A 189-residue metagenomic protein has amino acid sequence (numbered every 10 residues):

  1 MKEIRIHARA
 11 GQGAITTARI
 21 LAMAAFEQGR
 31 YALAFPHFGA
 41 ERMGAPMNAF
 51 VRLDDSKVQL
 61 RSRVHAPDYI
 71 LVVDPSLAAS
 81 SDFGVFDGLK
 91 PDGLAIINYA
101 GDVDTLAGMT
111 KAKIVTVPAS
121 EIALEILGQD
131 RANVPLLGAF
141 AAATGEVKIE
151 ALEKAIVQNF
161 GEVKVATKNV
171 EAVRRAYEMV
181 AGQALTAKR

Functional and structural regions predicted by a protein language model:
M1-R189: Active-site cofactor/cluster-binding pocket
